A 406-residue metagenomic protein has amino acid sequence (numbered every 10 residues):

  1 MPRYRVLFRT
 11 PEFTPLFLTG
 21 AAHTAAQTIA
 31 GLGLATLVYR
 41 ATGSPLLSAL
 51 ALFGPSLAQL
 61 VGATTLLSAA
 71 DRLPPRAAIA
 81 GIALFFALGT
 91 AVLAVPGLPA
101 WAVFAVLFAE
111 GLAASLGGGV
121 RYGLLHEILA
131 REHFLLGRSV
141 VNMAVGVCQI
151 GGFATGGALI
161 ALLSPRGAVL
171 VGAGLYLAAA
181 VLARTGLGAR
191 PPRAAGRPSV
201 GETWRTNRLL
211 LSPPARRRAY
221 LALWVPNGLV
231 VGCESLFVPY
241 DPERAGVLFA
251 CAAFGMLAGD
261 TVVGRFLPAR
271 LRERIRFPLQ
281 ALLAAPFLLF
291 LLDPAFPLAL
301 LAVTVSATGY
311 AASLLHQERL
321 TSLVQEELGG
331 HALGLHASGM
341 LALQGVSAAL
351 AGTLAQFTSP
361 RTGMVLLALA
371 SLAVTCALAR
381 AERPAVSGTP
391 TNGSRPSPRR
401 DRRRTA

Functional and structural regions predicted by a protein language model:
M1-F13, G188-L221, R395-R404: Juxtamembrane intracellular "pre-TM" segments in multi-pass secondary transporters
A21, A25, I29-G33, L163-L170 (+1 more regions): A single, central transmembrane helix in multi-pass transporters
A21, G89, A100-L116, P297-A311: Hydrophobic core of transmembrane alpha-helices in multi-pass small-molecule transporters, especially MFS/SLC-type
L32-A41, V92-P96, G151-V171, P239-E243 (+1 more regions): Transmembrane alpha-helix termini and helix-breaking/packing motifs in multi-pass membrane transporters
L34, L116-L129, A311-V324: Intracellular juxtamembrane helix-capping segments at the cytosolic ends of symmetry-related transmembrane helices
P55-D71, R76-F85, V92, Y240-A406: C-terminal transmembrane bundle of multi-pass solute transporters/carriers
V106-V147, F153: Cytoplasmic helix-loop-helix junction between adjacent transmembrane helices in 12-TM secondary transporters
E127, V169-P198, A379-P390: Helix-loop junctions on the cytosolic side of multi-pass membrane transporters, especially the intracellular loop
